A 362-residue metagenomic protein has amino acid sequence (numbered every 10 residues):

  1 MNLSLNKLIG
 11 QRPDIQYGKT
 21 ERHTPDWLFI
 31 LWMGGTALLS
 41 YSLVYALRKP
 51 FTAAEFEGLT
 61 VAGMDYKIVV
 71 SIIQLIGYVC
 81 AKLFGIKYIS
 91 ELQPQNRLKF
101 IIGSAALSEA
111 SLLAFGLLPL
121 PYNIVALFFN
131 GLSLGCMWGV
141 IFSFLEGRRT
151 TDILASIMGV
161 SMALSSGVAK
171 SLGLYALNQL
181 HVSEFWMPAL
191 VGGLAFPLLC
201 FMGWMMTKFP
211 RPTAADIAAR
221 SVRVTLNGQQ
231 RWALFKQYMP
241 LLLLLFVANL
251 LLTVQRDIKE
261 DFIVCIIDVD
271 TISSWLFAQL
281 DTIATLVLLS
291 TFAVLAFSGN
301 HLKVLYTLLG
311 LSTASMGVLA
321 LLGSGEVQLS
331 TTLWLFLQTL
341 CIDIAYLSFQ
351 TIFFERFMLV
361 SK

Functional and structural regions predicted by a protein language model:
M1-L28, L177-V247, V269, S298-G299: Intracellular loop-helix junctions on the cytosolic face of multi-pass helical membrane proteins
K49, P240-I272: Extracytoplasmic gate region of multi-pass secondary transporters
F51, G135-R148, I344-S361: Intracellular juxtamembrane helix-capping segments at the cytosolic ends of symmetry-related transmembrane helices
I68-I89, I283-T291: Central cavity-lining transmembrane alpha-helices of secondary-active solute carriers, predominantly the Major
S104-P119, S312-V327: C-terminal ends and interior cores of transmembrane alpha-helices in multi-pass membrane transporters/permeases
Y122-M137, Q328-Y346: Hydrophobic core of transmembrane alpha-helices in multi-pass small-molecule transporters, especially MFS/SLC-type
T151-N178, L194-A195: Glycine-rich segments within core transmembrane alpha-helices of 12-TM secondary carriers
S273-N300, S315: Transmembrane alpha-helices of Major Facilitator/SLC transporters
